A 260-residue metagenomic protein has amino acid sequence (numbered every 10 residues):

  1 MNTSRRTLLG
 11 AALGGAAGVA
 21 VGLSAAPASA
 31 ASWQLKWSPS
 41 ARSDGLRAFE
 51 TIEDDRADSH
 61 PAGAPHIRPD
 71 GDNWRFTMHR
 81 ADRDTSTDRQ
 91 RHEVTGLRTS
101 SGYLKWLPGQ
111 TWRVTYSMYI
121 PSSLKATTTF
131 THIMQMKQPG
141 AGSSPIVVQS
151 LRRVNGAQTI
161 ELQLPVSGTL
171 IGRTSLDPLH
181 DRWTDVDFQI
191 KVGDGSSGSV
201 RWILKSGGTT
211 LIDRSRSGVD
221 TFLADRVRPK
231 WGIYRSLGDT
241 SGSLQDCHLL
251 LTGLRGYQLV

Functional and structural regions predicted by a protein language model:
M1-L9: Twin-arginine (Tat) signal peptide motif
T3, A28-A31: Intrinsically disordered, low-complexity segments enriched in Ser/Pro/Gly/Ala and basic residues
L9-A20, A30-V260: Low-complexity, Ser/Thr/Pro/Gly-rich disordered linker/stalk regions
